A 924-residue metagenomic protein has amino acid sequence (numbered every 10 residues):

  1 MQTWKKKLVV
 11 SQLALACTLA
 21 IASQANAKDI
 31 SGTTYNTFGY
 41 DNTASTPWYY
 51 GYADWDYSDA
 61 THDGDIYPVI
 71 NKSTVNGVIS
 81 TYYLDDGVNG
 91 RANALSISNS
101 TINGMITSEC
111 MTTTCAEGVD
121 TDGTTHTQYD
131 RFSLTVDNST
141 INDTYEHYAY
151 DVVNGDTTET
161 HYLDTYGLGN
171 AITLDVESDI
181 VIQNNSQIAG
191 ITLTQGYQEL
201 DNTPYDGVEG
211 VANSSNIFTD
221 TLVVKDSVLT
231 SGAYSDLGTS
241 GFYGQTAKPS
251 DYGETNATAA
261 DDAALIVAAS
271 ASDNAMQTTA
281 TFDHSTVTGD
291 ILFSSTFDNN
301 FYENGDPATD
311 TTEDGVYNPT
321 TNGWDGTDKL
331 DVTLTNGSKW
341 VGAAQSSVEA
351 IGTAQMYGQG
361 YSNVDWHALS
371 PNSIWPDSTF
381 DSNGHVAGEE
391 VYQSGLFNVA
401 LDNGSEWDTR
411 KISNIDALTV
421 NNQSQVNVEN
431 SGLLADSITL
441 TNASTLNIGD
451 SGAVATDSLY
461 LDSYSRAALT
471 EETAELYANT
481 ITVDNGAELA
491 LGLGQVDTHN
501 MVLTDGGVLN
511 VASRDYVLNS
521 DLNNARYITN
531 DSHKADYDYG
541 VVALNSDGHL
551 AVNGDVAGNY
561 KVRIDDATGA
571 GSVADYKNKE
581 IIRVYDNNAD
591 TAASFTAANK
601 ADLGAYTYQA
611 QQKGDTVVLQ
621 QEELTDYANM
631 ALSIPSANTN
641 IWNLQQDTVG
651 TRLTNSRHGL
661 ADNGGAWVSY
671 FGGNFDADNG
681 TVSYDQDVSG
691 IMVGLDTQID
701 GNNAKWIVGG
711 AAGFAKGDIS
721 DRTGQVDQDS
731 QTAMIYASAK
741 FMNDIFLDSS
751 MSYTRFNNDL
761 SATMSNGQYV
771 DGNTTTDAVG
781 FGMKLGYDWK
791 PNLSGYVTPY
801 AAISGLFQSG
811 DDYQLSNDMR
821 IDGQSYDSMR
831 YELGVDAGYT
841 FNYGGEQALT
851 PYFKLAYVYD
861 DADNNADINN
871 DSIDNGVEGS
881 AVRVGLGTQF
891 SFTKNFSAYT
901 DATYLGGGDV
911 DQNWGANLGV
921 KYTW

Functional and structural regions predicted by a protein language model:
M1-A27: Gram-negative bacterial Sec-dependent N-terminal signal peptides
S31-G64, S73-A94, N99-S133, T144-D179 (+9 more regions): Extracellular beta-strand/beta-solenoid scaffold signature
D156, D251, N256, I634 (+5 more regions): Solvent-exposed, glycine/polar-rich loop segments of beta-barrel outer-membrane systems
S270-D273, T279, T288, L292-T333 (+1 more regions): Extracellular beta-strand/loop-rich repeat segments of large surface/secreted proteins
H367, R514, L518-R526, S532-D547 (+3 more regions): Outer-membrane translocation/initiation segment of Type V secreted surface proteins
G384, G388, A666-Y670, V708-A712 (+8 more regions): Membrane-embedded beta-strand positions of outer-membrane beta-barrel proteins
E623-L793, V797, T903, G908 (+1 more regions): Outer membrane beta-barrel translocator domains of Type V secretion systems
M734, S738, P791, R820-W924: Outer membrane beta-barrel transmembrane domains
